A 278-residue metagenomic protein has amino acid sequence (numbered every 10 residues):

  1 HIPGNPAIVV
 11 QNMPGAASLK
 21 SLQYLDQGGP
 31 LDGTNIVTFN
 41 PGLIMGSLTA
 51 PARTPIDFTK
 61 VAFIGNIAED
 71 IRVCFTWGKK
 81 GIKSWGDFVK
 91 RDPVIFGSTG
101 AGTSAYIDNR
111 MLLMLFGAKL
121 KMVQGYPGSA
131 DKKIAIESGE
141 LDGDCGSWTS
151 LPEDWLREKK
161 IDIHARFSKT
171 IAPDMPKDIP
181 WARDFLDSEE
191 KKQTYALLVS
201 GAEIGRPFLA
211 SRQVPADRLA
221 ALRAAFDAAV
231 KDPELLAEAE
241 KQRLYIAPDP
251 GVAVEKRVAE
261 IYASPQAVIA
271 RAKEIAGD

Functional and structural regions predicted by a protein language model:
H1-K60, A105, M114-W155, V230-K241 (+3 more regions): N-terminal (or domain-start) structured segment
V10, L25, C74, F88 (+9 more regions): Residue-level signal for nonpolar/aromatic packing positions in well-ordered secondary structure
G29, G86-D92, E153-I161: Basic phosphate/pyrophosphate-binding loop/patch that engages nucleotide-derived ligands
G33-V37, T54-V73, I95-G97, I163 (+1 more regions): A structural signal for short loop-to-beta-strand junctions that line the ligand-binding cleft of periplasmic/secreted
I44-A52, N66-K80, R110-L115, E203-A210: Periplasmic solute-binding protein
E69, P152-V230: C-terminal lobe and pocket-closing loops of periplasmic/extracytoplasmic Venus-flytrap solute-binding proteins
T76-V94: Flexible hinge/capping segments at coil-to-helix
T99-D108: Secondary-structure junction motif
